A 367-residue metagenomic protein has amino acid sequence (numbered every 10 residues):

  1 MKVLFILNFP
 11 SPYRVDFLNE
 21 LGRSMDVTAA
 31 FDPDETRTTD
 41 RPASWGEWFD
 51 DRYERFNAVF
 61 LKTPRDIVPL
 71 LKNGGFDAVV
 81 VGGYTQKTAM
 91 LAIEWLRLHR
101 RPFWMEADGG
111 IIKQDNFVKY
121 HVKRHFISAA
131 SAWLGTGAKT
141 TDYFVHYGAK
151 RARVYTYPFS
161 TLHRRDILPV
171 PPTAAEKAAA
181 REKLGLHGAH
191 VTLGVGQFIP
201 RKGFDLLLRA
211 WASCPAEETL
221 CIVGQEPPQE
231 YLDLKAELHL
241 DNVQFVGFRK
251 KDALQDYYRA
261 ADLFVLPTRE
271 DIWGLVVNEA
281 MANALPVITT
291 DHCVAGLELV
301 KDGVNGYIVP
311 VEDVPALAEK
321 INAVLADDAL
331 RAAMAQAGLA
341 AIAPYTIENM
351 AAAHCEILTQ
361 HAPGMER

Functional and structural regions predicted by a protein language model:
D16, H190-S213, E230, P315: A conserved mid-protein helix/loop that constitutes part of the nucleotide-sugar donor-binding site
K87, R101-K119, A129-A132, T136 (+1 more regions): A short, histidine- and acid-enriched strand-loop-helix "catalytic/donor-clamping" loop that lines the nucleotide-sugar
S128-A179, L186: Donor nucleotide-sugar binding/catalytic pocket of nucleotide-sugar-dependent glycosyltransferases
Y231-R249: Nucleotide-activated donor-binding/catalytic signature segment of Leloir-type glycosyltransferases, i.e., the conserved
F248-R249, D256-A261: Short alpha-helical donor nucleotide-sugar binding micro-motif in glycosyltransferases
R269: Aromatic "clamp/platform" in nucleotide-sugar-dependent glycosyltransferases that forms part of the donor/acceptor
P286-T290: Short hydrophobic beta-strand element within catalytic cores of glycosyltransferases and related nucleotide-activated
K301-G303, Y307-V314, N322-A329: Conserved acidic donor-binding segment of nucleotide-sugar-dependent glycosyltransferases
